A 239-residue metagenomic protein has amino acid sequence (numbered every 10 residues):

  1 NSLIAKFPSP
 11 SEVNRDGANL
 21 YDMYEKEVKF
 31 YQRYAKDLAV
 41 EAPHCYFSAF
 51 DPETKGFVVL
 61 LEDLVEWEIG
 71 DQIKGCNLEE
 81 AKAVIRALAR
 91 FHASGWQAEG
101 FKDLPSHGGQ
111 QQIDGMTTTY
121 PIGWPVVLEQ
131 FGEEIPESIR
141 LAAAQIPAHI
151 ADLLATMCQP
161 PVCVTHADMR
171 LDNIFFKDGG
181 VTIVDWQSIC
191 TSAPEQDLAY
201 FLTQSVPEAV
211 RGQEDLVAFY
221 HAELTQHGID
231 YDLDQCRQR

Functional and structural regions predicted by a protein language model:
N1-I4, A148-Q196: Active-site acidic catalytic loop and adjacent metal/ATP-binding pocket of ATP-dependent phosphoryl transfer enzymes
S2-E25, Q32-D103: ATP-binding pocket architecture of kinase catalytic cores
E12-N14, P52-T54, L171-N173, C190-S192 (+1 more regions): Flexible loop/turn segments at secondary-structure boundaries
K29, T191-I229: Active-site activation/catalytic loop segments of kinase-like enzymes and analogous catalytic loops in related
Y34, F91-S94, H149, D168 (+3 more regions): Generic, well-ordered alpha-helical scaffold segments in large soluble proteins
P43-S48, I174, Y231-C236: A short glycine-rich, hydrophobically flanked beta-strand micro-motif that places a catalytic Asp/Glu for divalent metal
W67-H166, K177: ATP-dependent phospho-/nucleotidyl transfer catalytic cores
K82, T225-R239: Helix-rich C-terminal or lid/interface subdomains of diverse kinases
